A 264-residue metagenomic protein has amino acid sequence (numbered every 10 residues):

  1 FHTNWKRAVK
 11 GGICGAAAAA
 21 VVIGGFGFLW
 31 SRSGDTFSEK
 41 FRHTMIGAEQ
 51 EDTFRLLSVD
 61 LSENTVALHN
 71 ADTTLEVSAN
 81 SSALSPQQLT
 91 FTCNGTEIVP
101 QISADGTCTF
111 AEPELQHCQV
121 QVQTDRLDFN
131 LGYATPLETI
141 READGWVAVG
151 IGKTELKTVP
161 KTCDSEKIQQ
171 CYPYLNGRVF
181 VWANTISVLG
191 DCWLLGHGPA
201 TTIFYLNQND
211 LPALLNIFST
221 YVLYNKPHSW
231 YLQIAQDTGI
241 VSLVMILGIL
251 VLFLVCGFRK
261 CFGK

Functional and structural regions predicted by a protein language model:
T3-A18: Membrane-interfacial entry segments at the cytosolic side of transmembrane helices
W5, S33-G34, G257-F262: Membrane-interfacial segments
A18-G25, L250: Hydrophobic core of alpha-helical transmembrane segments in multi-pass integral membrane proteins
F26-S187: Flexible juxtamembrane loops connecting transmembrane helices in multi-pass membrane enzymes that build or modify
G145-Y224, T238-V244: TM-adjacent membrane-interface loops and short helices in multi-pass inner/ER membrane proteins
I240-K264: Hydrophobic transmembrane alpha-helices and their immediate junctions
